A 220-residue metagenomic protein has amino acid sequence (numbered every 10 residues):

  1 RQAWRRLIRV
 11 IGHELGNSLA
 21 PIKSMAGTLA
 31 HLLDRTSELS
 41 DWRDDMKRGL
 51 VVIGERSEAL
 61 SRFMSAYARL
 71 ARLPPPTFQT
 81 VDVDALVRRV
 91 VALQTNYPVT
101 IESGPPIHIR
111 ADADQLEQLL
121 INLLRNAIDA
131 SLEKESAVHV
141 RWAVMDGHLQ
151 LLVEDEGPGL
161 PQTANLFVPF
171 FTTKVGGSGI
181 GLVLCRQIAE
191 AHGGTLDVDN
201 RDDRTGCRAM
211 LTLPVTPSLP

Functional and structural regions predicted by a protein language model:
L19-E58: Histidine phosphotransfer helical core of two-component systems
T77-V91: A conserved beta-strand-to-alpha-helix junction within the catalytic ATP-binding
T100-H108, D114, M145: Conserved catalytic submotifs in the C-terminal HATPase_c
A137-G147: Short beta-strand/loop element within the Bergerat-fold HATPase_c
L160-F170: Short conserved segment of the HATPase_c
G181, C185: Short alpha-helical Gxxx[C/S/T] motif in the catalytic ATP-binding
